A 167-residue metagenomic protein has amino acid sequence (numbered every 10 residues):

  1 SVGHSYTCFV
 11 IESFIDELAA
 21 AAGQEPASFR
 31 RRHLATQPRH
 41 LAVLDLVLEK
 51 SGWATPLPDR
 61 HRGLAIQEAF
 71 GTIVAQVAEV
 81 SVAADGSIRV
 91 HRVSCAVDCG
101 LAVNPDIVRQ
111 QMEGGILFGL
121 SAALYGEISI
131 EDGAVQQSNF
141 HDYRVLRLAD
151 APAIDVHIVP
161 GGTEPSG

Functional and structural regions predicted by a protein language model:
S1-G167: Cofactor-binding beta-sheet edge motifs in enzyme active sites
